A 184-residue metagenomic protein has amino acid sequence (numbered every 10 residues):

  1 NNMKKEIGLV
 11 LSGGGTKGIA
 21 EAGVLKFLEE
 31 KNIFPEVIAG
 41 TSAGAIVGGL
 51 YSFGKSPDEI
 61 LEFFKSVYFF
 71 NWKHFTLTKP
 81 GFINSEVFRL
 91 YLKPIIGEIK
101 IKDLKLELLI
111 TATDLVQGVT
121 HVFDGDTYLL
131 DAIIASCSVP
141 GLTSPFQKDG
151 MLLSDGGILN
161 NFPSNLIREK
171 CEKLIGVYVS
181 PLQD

Functional and structural regions predicted by a protein language model:
N1-T41, G49-D184: Patatin-like phospholipase
